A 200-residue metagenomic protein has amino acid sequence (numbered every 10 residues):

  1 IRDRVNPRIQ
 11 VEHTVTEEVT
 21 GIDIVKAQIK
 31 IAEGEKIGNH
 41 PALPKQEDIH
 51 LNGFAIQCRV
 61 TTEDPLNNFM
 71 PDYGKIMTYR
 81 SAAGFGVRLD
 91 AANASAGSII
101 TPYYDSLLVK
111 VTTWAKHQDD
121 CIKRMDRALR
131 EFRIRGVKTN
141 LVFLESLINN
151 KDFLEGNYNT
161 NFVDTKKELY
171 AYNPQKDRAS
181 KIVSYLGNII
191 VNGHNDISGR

Functional and structural regions predicted by a protein language model:
I1-Q10: Conserved metal-phosphate-binding beta-hairpin within the catalytic cores of diverse ATP-dependent phosphoryl-transfer
Q10, T14-R200: Catalytic cores of soluble metabolic enzymes centered on carboxylation/carboxyl-transfer
